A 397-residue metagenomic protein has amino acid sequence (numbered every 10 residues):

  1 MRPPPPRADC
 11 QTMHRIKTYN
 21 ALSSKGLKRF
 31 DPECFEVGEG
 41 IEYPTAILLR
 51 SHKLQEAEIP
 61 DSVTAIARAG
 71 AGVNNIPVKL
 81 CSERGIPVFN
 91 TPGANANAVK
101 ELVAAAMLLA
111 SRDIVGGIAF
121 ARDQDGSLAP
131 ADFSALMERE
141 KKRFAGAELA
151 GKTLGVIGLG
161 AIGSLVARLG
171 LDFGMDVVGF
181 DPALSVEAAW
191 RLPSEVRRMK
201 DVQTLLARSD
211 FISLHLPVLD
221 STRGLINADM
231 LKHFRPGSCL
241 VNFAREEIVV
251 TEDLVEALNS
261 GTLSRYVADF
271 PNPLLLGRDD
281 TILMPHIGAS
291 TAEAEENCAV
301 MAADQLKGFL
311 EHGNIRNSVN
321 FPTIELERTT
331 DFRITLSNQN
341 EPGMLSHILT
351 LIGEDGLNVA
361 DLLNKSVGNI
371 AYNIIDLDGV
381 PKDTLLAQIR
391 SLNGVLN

Functional and structural regions predicted by a protein language model:
C10-T91, A207, N227, H233 (+2 more regions): An N-terminal-biased, well-structured beta-alpha scaffold segment characteristic of Rossmann-like dinucleotide-binding
Q55-A57, V178, P182-L275, S290: Rossmann-like adenosine-cofactor binding region
P92-T153, N317: Phosphate-binding beta-alpha-beta segment of Rossmann-like dinucleotide-binding domains, i.e., the NAD(P)
K100-A119, R168-M175, V300-N314, L349-G353: Oxidoreductase and adenylate-handling cofactor-binding alpha/beta cores
L159-G160: Glycine-rich Rossmann-fold phosphate-binding loop(s) that bind the pyrophosphate of adenine dinucleotide cofactors
G163-S164: N-terminal Rossmann-fold NAD(P) dinucleotide-binding loop
K232, P236-R328, T335-Q339, Y372: Rossmann-like dinucleotide-binding domain for NAD(H)/NADP(H)
R316, N320-N397: A conserved regulatory-domain signal marking ACT and ACT-like small-molecule sensing domains and adjacent regulatory
